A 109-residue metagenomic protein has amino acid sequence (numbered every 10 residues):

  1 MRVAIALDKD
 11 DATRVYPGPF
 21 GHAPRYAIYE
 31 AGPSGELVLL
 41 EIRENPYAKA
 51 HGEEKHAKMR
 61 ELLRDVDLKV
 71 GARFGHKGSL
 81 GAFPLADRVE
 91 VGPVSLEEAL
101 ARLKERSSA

Functional and structural regions predicted by a protein language model:
M1-A57, D65, R88-A109: Non-catalytic interface/targeting segments
K58-D87: Mid-chain, well-packed structural core segment of small domains
